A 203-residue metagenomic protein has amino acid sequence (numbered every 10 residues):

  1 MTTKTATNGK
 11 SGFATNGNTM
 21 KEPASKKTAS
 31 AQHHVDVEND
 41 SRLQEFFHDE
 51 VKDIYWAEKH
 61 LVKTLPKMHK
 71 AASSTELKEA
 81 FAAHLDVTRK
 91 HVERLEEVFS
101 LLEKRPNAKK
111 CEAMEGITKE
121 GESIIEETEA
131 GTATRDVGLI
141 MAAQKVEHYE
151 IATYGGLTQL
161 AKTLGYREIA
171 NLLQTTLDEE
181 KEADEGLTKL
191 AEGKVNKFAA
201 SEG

Functional and structural regions predicted by a protein language model:
T2-G203: Amphipathic alpha-helical hairpins
